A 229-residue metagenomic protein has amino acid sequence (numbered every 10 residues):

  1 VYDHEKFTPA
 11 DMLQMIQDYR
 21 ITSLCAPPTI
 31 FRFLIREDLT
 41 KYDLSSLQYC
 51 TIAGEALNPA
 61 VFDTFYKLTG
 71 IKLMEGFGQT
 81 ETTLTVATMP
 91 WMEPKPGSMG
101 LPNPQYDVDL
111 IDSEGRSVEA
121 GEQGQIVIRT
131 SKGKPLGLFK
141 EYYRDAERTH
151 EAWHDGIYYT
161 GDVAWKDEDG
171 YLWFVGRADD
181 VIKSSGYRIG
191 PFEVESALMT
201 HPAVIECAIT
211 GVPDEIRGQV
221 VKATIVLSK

Functional and structural regions predicted by a protein language model:
V1-Y19, I30, I189-V194: ATP-dependent adenylate-forming carboxylate-activation enzymes
L13, I21-A26, I35-K95, D107 (+1 more regions): Gly/Ser/Thr-rich phosphate-binding loop
L24, R148, V163-K229: AMP-binding/adenylate-forming catalytic core of the ANL superfamily
P27-P28, K132: Beta->alpha turn/N-cap motifs
G54, G78, G100, D162 (+1 more regions): Active-site glycine-centered loops adjacent to acidic/histidine catalytic or metal-binding residues that shape
G97-P102, S117, A152-G156: Short Gly/Pro-enriched turn/cap motifs at secondary-structure boundaries
Q105, R116-E151, I189: Conserved ATP/PPi-binding loop(s) of AMP-dependent carboxylate-activating enzymes
D112-E114, Q123, E168-D169, A203: Residue-level recognition of short loop/turn positions
